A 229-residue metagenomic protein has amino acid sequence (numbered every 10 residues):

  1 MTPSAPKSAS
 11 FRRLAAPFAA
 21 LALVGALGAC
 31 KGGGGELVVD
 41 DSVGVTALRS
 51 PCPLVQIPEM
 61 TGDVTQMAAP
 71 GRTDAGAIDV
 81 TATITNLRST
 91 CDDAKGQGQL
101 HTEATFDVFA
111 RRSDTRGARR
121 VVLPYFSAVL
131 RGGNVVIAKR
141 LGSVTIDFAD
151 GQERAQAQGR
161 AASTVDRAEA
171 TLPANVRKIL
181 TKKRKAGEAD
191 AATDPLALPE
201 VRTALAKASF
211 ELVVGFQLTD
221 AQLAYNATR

Functional and structural regions predicted by a protein language model:
P3-A19: Bacterial N-terminal signal peptides that target proteins for export
G25-A29: C-terminal motif of bacterial Sec signal peptides marking the signal peptidase cleavage site
K31-G35: Bacterial signal peptide processing site
V38-M67: Post-signal peptide N-terminal segment of mature Sec-exported envelope proteins
R72-T81, S89-T102, R112-R119, G133-V135 (+1 more regions): Short, solvent-exposed beta-strand/turn "edge" segments of beta-rich domains on protein surfaces
R88-C91, A104-D114, Y125-G133, F148-D150 (+1 more regions): Beta-strand elements of well-folded, non-transmembrane domains
V122-A170: An exposed acidic His-Trp-rich patch
R160-A221: Intrinsically disordered, low-complexity, charge-dense segments enriched in Lys/Arg and Glu/Asp interspersed
